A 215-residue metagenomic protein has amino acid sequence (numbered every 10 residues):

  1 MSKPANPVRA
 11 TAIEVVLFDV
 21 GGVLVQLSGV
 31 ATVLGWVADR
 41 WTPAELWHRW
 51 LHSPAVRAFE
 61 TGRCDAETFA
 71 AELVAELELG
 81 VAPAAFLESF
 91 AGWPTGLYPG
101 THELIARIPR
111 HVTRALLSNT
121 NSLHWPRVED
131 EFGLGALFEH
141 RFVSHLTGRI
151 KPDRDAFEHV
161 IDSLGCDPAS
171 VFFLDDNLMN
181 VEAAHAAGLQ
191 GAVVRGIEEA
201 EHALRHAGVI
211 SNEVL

Functional and structural regions predicted by a protein language model:
S2-V16, N121-S122, P126-L215: Asp-based, Mg2+/Mn2+-dependent phosphohydrolase catalytic module
K3-H52, E76: Active-site neighborhood of HAD-like aspartate-dependent phosphohydrolases
D19-G22, G62, I108, L116 (+2 more regions): Generic structural signal for small/hydrophobic residues in well-ordered secondary structure, especially within
A31-T32, P54, T68, E72 (+6 more regions): Alpha-helical elements of Rossmann-like donor-binding domains used by nucleotide-donor carbohydrate transfer enzymes
A38-W50, L79-E88, S211-L215: Short, surface-exposed acidic
S53, R110-H111, L137: Structured helix-beta-strand junction loops
V56-L87: A metal-dependent, Asp-based hydrolase signature
A84-A115, P126, R154: Short, acidic loop-to-helix structural element flanking the phosphoryl-transfer center in phosphate-processing enzymes
